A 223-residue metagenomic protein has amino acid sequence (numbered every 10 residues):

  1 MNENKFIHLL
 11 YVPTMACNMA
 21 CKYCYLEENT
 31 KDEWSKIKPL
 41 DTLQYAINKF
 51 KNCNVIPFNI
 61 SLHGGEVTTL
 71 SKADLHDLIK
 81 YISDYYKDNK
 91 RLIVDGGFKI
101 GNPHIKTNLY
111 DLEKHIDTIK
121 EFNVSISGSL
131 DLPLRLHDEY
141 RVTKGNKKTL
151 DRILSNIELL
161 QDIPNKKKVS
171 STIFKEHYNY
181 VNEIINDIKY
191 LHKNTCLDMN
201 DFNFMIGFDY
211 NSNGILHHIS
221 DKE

Functional and structural regions predicted by a protein language model:
M1-I105, Y110-K114, F122: Conserved alpha-helical substructure of the radical SAM core
L9, I60, P103-I105, I126-G128 (+2 more regions): Hydrophobic faces of well-ordered beta-strands that scaffold small-molecule active sites in alpha/beta enzyme cores
I37-Q44, A73-H76, E113-D117, R135 (+3 more regions): Generic alpha-helical secondary structure signal
L43-I47, L75-S83, I116, L154-E158 (+1 more regions): Generic structural signal for well-ordered alpha-helices, preferentially at hydrophobic/aromatic core positions
D74, I100, T118, S125-G128 (+2 more regions): Internal, well-ordered domain-core segments that constitute the primary functional module of diverse proteins
I119-E121, I163: Short, conserved loop/helix-junction motifs that constitute active-site signature segments in enzyme catalytic cores
L130-L134: Short, acidic/turn-prone active-site loops that include or flank metal/cofactor- and phosphate-binding residues
R135-L154, E158-E223: Radical SAM enzyme [4Fe-4S]-AdoMet core and its adjacent flexible, acidic and glycine-rich loops/tails across
